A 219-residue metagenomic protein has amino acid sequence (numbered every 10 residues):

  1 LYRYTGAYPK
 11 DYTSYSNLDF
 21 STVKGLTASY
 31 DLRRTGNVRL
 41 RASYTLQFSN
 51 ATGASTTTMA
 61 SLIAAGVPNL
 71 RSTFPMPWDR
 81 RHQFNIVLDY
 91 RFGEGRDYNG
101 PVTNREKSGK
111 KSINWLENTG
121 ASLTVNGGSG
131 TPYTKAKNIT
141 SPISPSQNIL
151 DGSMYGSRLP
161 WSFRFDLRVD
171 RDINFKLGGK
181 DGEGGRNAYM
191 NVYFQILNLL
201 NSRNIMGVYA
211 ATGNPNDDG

Functional and structural regions predicted by a protein language model:
L1, D11, D79, G152 (+2 more regions): Acidic side chains
L1, Q47-N50, A54, Y189 (+1 more regions): Short flexible/disordered coil segments
Y2-Y15, L62-P68, T140-D151, A211-G219: Surface-exposed loop/turn segments flanking beta-strands in extracellular/periplasmic regions
R3-I113, G120-G130: Gram-negative outer-membrane beta-barrel transporters
T13-S16, R71-P75, D151-L159, N174-L177: Active-site rim elements
R41, R80-H82, R158, R164 (+1 more regions): Basic side chains
G95-D97, T103-S146, P160-R164, D170-G219: C-terminal beta-signal and adjacent terminal beta-strands/loops of Gram-negative outer-membrane beta-barrel proteins
